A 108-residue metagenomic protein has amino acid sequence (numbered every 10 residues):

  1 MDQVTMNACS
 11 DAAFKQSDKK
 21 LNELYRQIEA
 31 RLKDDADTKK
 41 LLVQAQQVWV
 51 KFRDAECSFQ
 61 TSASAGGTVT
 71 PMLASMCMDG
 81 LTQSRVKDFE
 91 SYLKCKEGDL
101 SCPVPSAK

Functional and structural regions predicted by a protein language model:
M1-K108: N-terminal alpha-helical modules
